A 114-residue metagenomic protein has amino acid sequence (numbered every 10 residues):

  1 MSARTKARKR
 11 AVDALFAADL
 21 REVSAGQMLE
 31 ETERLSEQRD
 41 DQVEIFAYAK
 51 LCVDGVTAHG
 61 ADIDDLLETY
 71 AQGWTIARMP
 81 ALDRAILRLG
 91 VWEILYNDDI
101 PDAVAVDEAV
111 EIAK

Functional and structural regions predicted by a protein language model:
M1-K114: N-terminal interaction/assembly modules
